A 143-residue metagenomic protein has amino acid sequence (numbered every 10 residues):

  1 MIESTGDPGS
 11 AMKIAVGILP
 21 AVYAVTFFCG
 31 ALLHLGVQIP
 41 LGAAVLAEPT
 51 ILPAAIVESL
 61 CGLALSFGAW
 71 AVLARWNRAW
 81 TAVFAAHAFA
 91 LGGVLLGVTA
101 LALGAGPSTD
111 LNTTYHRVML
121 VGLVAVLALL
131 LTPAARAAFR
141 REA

Functional and structural regions predicted by a protein language model:
I2-A143: Topology signature of small-to-medium multi-pass alpha-helical membrane proteins
